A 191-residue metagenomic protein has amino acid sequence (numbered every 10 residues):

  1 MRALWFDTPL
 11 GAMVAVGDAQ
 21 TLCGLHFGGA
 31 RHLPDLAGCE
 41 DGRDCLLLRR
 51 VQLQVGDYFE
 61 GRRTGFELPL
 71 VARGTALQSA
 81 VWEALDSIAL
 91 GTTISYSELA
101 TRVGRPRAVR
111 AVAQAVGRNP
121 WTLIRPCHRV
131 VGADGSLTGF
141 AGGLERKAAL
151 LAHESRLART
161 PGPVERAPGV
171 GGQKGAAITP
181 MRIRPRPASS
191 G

Functional and structural regions predicted by a protein language model:
M1-R107, H153-S190: Basic nucleic-acid-binding alpha-helical/helix-turn surface characteristic of O6-alkylguanine DNA
R107-A149: Short glycine/serine-rich loop segments
